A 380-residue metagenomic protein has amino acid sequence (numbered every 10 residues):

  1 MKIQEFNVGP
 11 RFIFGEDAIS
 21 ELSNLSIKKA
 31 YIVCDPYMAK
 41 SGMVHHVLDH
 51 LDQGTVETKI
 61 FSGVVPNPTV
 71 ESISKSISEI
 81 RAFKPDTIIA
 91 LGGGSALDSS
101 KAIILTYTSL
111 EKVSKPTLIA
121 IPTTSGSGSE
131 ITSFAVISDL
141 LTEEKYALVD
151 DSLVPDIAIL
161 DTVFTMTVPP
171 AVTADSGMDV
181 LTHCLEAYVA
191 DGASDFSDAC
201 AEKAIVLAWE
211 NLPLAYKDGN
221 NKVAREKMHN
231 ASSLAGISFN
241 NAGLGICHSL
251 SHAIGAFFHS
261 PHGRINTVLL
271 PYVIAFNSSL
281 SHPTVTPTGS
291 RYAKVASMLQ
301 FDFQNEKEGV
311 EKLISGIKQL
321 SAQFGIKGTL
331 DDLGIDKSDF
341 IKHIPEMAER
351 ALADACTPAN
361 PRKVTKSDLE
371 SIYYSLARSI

Functional and structural regions predicted by a protein language model:
M1-T87, L330-D331: ATP/NTP phosphate-donor binding region
E16, L22, K40-M43, V70-I73 (+4 more regions): Short glycine/serine/threonine-rich phosphate/pyrophosphate-binding segments that cradle anionic phosphate groups
I80-T123: A short, small-residue-rich loop immediately preceding and capping a beta-strand
T108-D195, T286-K294: A glycine/threonine-rich phosphate-anchoring loop and its flanking beta-alpha core in nucleotide/phosphate-binding
A174-L234, S238: C-terminal and late-domain segments of enzyme folds
F257-S260, R264-D339: Gly/Pro-rich interdomain helix-loop hinge
D339-I380: Short, amphipathic C-terminal "tail helix"
